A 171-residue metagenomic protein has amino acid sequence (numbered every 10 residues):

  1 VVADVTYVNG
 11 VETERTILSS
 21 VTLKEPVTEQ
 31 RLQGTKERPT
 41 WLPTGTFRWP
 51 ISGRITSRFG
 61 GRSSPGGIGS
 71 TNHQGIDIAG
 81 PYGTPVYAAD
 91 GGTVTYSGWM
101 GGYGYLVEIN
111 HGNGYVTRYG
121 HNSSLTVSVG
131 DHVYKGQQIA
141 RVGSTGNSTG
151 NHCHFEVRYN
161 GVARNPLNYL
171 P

Functional and structural regions predicted by a protein language model:
V1-G60, P81-Y82: Well-ordered beta-sheet/strand-loop patches within structured domains
W41-P171: Catalytic cores of peptidoglycan-degrading enzymes
